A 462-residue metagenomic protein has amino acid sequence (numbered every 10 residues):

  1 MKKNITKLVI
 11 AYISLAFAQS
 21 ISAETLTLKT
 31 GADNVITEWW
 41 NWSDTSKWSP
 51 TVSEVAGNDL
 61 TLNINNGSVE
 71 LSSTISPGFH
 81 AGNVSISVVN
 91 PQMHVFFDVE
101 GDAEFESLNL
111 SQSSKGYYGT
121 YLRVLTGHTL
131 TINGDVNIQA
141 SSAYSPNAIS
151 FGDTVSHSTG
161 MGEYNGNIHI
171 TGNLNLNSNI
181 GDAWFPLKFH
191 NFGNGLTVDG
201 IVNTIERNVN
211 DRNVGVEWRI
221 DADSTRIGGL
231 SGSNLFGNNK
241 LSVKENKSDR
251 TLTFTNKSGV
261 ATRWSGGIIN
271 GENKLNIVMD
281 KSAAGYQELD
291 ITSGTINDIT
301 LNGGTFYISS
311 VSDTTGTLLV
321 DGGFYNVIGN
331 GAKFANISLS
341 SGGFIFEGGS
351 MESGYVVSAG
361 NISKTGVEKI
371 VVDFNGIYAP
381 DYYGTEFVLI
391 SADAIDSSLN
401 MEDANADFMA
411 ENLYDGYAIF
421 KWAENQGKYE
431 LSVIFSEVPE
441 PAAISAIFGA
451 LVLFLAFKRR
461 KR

Functional and structural regions predicted by a protein language model:
M1-V9, A442: Bacterial N-terminal signal peptides that target proteins for export
T6, S20-T61, S231-G232, N239-K281 (+2 more regions): Extracellular/surface-exposed low-complexity segments
I10-A16: Bacterial N-terminal signal peptides
L26-P50, E54, H80, A103-F105 (+6 more regions): Extracellular repeat-rich scaffold modules on cell surfaces
N65-H80, D102: N-terminal extracellular ligand-recognition/capping segment immediately after the signal peptide
D249-V260, N273-I277, D298, T305-V388: Extracellular beta-strand/loop-rich repeat segments of large surface/secreted proteins
E440-F457: A short, hydrophobic C-terminal helix/tail in secreted or cell-surface proteins
R459-R462: Short, charged juxtamembrane terminal tails flanking transmembrane helices
